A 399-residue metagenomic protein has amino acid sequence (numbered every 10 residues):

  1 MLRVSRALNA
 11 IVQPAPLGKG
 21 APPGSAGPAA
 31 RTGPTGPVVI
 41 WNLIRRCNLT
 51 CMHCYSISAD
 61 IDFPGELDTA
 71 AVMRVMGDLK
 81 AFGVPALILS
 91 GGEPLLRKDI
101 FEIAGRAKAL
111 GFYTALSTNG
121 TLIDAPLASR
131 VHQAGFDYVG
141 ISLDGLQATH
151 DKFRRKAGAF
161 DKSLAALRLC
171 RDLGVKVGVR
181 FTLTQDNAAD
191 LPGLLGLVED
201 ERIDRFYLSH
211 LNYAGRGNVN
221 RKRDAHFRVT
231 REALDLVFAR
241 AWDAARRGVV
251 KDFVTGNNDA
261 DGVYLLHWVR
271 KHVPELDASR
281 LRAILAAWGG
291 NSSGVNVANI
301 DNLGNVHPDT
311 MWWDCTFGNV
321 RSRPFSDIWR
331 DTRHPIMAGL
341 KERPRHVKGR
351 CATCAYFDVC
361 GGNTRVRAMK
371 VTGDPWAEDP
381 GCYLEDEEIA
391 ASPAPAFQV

Functional and structural regions predicted by a protein language model:
M1, R6, Y113, A134 (+3 more regions): Radical SAM enzyme [4Fe-4S]-AdoMet core and its adjacent flexible, acidic and glycine-rich loops/tails across
L2-Y138: Conserved alpha-helical substructure of the radical SAM core
A59, G92, G120, D144 (+3 more regions): Flexible loop residues that form catalytic and substrate-binding hotspots at small-molecule/glycan-binding clefts
F63-L67, N363-K370, P393-A396: Short cysteine/histidine-rich zinc-coordinating motifs and their immediately flanking basic loops
V75-G91, G339, A377-V399: Short Fe-S-cluster ligation motifs
R97, I123-A125, A188-L191, G262-V263 (+1 more regions): Short, well-ordered alpha-helical microsegments
N258-I389: Accessory C-terminal segments flanking Radical SAM cores
